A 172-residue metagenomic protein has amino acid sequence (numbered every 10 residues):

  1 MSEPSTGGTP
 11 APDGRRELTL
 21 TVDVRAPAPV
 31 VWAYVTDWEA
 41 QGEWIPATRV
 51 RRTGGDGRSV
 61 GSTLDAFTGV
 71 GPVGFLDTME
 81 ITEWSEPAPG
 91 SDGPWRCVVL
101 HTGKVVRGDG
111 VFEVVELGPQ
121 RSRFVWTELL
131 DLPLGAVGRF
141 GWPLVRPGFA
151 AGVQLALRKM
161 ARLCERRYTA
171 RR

Functional and structural regions predicted by a protein language model:
M1-S59: Hydrophobic ligand-binding cavity/cleft-lining segments
P4-G8, G14-E17, L64, V125-P133: N-proximal short alpha-helices
E17, D23, E80, E113 (+1 more regions): Conserved beta-strand segments that form the floor/walls of ligand-binding pockets within enzyme and binding domains
D23, G42, R52-D109, P119 (+1 more regions): Glycine-rich portal/gate segments that line the openings of hydrophobic small-molecule binding cavities
A26, V70-P72, L130-L134: Beta-strand elements of well-folded, non-transmembrane domains
P94, L100-L155, R171: Beta-strand/loop substructures that line and gate deep hydrophobic ligand-binding cavities in soluble
